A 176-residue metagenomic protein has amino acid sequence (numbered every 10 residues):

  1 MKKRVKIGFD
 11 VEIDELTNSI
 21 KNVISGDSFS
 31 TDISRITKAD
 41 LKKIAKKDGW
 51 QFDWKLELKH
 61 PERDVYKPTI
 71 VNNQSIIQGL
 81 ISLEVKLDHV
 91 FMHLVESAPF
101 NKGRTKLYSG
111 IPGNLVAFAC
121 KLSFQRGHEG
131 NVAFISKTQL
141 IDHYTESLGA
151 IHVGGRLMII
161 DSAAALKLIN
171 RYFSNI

Functional and structural regions predicted by a protein language model:
M1-K106, N114, K121-N131, Q139-D142 (+1 more regions): Non-catalytic substrate-recognition and accessory regions of acyl/acetyltransferase enzymes
S136: Small/polar loops that bind or transfer phosphate-bearing groups
